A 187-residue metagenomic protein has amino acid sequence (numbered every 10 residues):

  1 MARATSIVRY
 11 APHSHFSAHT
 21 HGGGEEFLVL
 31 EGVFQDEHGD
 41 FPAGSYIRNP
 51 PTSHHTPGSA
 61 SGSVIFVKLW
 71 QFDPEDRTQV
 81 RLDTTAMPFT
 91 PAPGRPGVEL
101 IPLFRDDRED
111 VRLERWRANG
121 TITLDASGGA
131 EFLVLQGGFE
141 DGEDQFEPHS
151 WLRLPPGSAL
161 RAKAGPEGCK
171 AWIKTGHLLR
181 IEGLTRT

Functional and structural regions predicted by a protein language model:
M1-A2, G62-R108, T187: A short, N-terminal "cap"/entry segment at the start of jelly-roll beta-barrel domains of the cupin/DSBH fold
M1-S6, A11, L179-G183: Hydrophobic, proline/glycine-rich low-complexity stretches
A11-S14, H21-D36, G120-G142, E147-P148: Glycine- and acidic-residue-biased ligand/ion/polar-headgroup-sensing regions
S14-S17, Q35, I47-T56, T121 (+2 more regions): Histidine-centered metal-chelating micro-motifs
G22, D107, S127, A164-P166: A generic beta-sheet turn/junction motif
D40, P51-D76, Q145, P156-L184: Ligand-binding loop in jelly-roll beta-barrel domains
P91-D141: Surface-exposed interaction/gating patches
